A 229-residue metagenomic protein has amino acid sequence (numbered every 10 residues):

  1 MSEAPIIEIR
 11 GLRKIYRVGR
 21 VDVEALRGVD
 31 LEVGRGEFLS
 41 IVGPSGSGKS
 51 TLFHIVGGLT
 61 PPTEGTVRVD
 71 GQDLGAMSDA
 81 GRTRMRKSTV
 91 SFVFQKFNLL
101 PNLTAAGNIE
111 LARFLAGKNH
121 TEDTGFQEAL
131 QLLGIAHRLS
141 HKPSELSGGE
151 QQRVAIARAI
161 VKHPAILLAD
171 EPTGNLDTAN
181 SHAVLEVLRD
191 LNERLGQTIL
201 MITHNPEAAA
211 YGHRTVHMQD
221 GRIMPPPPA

Functional and structural regions predicted by a protein language model:
M1-A4, A229: Short, low-complexity, intrinsically disordered N-terminal peptides in bacterial proteins
P5-M218: ABC family nucleotide-binding domain
T215-P227: H-loop (His-switch) and adjacent beta-strand-loop-beta switch element of ABC-type ATPase nucleotide-binding domains
